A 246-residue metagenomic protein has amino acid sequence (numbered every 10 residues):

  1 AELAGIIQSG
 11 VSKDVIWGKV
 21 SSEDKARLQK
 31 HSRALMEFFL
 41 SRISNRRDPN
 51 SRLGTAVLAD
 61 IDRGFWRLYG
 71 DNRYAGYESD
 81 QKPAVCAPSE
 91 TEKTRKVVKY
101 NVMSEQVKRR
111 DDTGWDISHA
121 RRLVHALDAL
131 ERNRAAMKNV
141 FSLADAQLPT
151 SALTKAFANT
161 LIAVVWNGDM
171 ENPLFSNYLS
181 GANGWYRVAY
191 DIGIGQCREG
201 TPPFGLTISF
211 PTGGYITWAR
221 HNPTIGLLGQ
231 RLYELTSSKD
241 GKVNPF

Functional and structural regions predicted by a protein language model:
A1-E23, D111, R122-D145, S209-W218 (+1 more regions): Well-ordered alpha-helical scaffold segments within catalytic/enzyme domains
A1-T113: Active-site cradle of extracellular carbohydrate-active enzymes
F39, I43, R47, L127-R134 (+2 more regions): Sec/Tat-exported extracytoplasmic proteins
W115, A136-F246: CBM-like carbohydrate-recognition segments
